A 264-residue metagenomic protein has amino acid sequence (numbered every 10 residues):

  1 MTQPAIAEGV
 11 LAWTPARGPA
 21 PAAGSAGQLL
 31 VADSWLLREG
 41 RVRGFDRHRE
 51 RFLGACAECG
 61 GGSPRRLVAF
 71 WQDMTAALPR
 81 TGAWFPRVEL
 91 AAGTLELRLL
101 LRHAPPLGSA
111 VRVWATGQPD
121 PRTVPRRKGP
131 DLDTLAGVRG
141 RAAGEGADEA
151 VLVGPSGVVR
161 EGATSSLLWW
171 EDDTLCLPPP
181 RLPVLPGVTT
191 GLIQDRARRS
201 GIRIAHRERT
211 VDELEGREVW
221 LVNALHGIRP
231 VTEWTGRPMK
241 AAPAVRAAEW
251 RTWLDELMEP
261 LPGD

Functional and structural regions predicted by a protein language model:
M1-A76, R80, A91-D264: Helix-start/capping segments and mature chain N-termini
W84: Non-catalytic DNA-binding core/recognition domains of DNA-processing enzymes
